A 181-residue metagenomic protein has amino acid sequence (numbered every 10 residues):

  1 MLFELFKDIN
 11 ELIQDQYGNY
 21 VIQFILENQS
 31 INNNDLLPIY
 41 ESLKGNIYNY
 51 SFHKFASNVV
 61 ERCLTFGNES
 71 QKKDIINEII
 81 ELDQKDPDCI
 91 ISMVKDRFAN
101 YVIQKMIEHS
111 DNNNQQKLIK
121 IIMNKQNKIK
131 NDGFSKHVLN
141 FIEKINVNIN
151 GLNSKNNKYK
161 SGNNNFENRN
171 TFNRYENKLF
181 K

Functional and structural regions predicted by a protein language model:
M1-K181: Eukaryotic gene-expression regulator signature that favors modular helical reader/repeat domains and their
